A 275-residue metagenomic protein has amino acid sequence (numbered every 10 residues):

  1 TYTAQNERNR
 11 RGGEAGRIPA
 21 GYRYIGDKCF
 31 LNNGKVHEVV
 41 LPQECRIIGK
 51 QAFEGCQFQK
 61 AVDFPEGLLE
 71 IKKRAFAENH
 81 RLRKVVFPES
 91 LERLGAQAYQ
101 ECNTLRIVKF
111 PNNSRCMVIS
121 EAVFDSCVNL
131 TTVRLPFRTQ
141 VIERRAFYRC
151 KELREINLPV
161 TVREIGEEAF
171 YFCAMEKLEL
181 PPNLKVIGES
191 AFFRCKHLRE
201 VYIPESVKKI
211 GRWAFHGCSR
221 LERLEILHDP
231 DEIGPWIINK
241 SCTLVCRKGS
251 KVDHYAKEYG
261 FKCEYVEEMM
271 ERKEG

Functional and structural regions predicted by a protein language model:
T1-Y2, N9-Y24, G34-I47, Q57-E70 (+9 more regions): Structural signature of tandem-repeat unit edges
Q5-N6, F53, Y99, F124 (+1 more regions): A short alpha-helix capping/helix-coil boundary motif
D27-C29, G49-A52, K73-A75, G95-A98 (+5 more regions): Consensus positions within tandem repeat domains that build extended binding/scaffold surfaces
K273-G275: Short acidic DE-rich linear segments
